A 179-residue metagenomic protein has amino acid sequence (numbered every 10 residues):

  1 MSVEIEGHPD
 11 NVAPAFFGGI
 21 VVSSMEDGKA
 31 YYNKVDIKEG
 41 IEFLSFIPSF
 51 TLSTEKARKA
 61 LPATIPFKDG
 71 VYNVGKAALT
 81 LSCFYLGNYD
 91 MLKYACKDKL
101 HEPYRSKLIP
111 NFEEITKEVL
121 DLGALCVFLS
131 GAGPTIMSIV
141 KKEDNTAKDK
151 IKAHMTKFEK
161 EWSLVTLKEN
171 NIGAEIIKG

Functional and structural regions predicted by a protein language model:
M1-Y31: Gly/Ser-rich oxyanion-binding loop with an adjacent helix/lid that shapes the negatively charged ligand pocket
I5-E6, A13-A15, K34-E39, Y72-N73 (+2 more regions): Solvent-exposed alpha-helices and their adjacent loops that cap or buttress functional pockets in soluble metabolic
A13, M25, K56-R58, R105 (+1 more regions): Short, well-ordered secondary-structure micro-motifs
A15-F17, S24, S45-S49, L129-G131 (+1 more regions): Short beta-strand segments
V22-G40, K178-G179: C-terminal domain-closing interface element
M25-G28, S49-T51, K141-E143: Short loop segments at secondary-structure junctions
E39-K117, D121-L122: Acyltransferase
F84-G179: Glycine-rich, charge-dense phosphate/pyrophosphate-binding loop(s) and the adjacent flexible "lid"/catalytic subdomain
